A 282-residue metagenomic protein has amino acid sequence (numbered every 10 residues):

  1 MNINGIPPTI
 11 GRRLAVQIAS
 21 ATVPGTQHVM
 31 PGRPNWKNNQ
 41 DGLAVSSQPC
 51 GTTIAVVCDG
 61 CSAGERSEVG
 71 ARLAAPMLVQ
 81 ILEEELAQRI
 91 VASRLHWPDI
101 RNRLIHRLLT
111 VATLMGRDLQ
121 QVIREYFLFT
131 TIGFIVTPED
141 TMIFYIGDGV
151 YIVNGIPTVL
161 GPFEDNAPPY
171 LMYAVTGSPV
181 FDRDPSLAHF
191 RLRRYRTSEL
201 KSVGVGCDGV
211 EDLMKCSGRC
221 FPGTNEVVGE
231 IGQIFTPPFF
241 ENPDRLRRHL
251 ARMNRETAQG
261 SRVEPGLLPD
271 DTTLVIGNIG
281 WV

Functional and structural regions predicted by a protein language model:
M1-Q80, G149, D182, G266-V275: N-terminal entry segment of metal-dependent catalytic domains or homologous docking segments
N2, R183-V282: C-terminal catalytic subdomain
S20-K37, L109-V122, V153-S198, R252-G260: PP2C/PPM family metal-dependent serine/threonine protein phosphatase catalytic domain, recognizing the conserved
A55-C58, F144-I146, G204-G206: Short hydrophobic beta-strand that contains or immediately precedes a catalytic carboxylate
E65-S67, V153-G155, L213-C216: Short helix/loop capping segments that flank catalytic or ligand/cofactor-binding pockets
V69-L73, T158-V159, G218-N225: Short Gly/aromatic-enriched secondary-structure transition segments
M77-V111, P222-R252: Helix-loop-helix
I90-I152, L187-T197, G260-P269, G277: Catalytic core of PPM/PP2C metal-dependent serine/threonine phosphatase domains
